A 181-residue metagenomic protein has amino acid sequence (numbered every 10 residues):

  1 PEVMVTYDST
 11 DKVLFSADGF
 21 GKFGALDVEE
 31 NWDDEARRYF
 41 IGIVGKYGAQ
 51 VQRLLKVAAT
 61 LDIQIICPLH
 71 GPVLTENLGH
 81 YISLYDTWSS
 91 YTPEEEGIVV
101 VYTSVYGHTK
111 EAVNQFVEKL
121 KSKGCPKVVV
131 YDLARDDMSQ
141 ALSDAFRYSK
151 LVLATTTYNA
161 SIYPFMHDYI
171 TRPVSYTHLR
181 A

Functional and structural regions predicted by a protein language model:
P1-E76: Metallo-beta-lactamase
N77-Y176: N-terminal beta1-alpha1-beta2 submodule of the flavodoxin-like/Rossmannoid cofactor-binding fold
T177-A181: Conserved small/polar residues in nucleotide/adenosyl-binding loops
